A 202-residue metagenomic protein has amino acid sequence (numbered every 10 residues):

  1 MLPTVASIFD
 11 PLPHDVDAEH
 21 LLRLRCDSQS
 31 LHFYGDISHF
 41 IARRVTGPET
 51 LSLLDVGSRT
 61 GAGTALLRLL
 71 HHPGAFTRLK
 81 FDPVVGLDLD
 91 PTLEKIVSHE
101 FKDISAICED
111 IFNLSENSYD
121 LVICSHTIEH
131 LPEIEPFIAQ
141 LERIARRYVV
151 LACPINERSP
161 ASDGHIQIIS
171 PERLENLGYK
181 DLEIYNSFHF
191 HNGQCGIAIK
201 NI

Functional and structural regions predicted by a protein language model:
M1-L121, I138, S162-I202: Conserved N-terminal segment of class I S-adenosyl-L-methionine
R59, E129, N156: Active-site beta-alpha loop architecture of Rossmann-like, nucleotide-cofactor-dependent enzymes
Y119, A145-R146: Short, well-ordered alpha-helix to beta-strand connector turns
L121-P132: A short SAM/SAH-binding and catalytic strip from SAM-dependent methyltransferases
L131-Q140: A short, conserved alpha-helix within the catalytic core of class I
R146-N156: Conserved beta-strand signature within the Rossmann-like core of class I S-adenosyl-L-methionine
R158-P160: Short, solvent-exposed loop/turn segments at secondary-structure junctions
